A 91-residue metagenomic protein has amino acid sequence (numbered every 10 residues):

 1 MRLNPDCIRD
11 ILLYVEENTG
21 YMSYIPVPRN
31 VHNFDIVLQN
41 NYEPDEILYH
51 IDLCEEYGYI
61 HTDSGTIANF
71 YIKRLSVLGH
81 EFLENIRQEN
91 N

Functional and structural regions predicted by a protein language model:
R2, Y21, Q39-Y42, S64-N69 (+1 more regions): Peripheral peptide segments
R2-V37: Short amphipathic alpha-helical interface segments
P5-R9, D45-L48, K73, V77-H80: Non-catalytic, well-ordered alpha-helical scaffold segments
V15-N18, C54, L83-I86: Generic structural signal for hydrophobic core residues of well-folded globular domains
V37-N41, H80-E81: Alpha-helix boundary/capping detector
Q39-Y57: Short amphipathic alpha-helical interaction segments
E55-G65: A short, conserved structural fragment
F70-N91: Short, amphipathic alpha-helical interaction segments positioned at domain boundaries
